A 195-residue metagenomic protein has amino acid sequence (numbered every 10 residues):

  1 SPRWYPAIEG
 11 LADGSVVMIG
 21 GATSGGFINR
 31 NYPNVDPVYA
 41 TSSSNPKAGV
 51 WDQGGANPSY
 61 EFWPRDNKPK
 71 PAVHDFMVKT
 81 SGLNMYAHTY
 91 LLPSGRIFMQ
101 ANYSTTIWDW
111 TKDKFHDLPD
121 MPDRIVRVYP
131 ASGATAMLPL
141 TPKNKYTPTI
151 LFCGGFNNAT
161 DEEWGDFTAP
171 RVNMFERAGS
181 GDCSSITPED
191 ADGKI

Functional and structural regions predicted by a protein language model:
S1-I195: Kelch-like beta-propeller repeat domains
